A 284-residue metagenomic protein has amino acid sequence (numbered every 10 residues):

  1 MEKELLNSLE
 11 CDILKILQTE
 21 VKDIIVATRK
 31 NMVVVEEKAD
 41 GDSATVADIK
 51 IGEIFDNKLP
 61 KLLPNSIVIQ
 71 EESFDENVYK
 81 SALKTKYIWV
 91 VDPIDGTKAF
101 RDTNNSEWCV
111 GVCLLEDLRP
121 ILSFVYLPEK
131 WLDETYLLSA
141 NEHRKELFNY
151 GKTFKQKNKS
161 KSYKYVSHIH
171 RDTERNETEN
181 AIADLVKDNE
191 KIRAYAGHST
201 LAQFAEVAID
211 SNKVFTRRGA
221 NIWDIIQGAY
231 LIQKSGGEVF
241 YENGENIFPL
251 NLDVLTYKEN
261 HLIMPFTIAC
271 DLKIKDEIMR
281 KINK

Functional and structural regions predicted by a protein language model:
M1-I94, N283-K284: N-terminal subdomain of lithium-sensitive/metallo-dependent phosphomonoesterases centered on the IMPase/IPPase/PAP
M1-Q18, D184-D188, R193, L201-K284: Oxyanion/phosphate-interacting regions
I25-T28, D48, L59, T97 (+4 more regions): Residue-level signal for inorganic ion chemistry
M32-E36, R144-L147, K187-G197, V239-F240: Short secondary-structure junctions
V68, S123, A194-Y195, F215: Hydrophobic residues within beta-strands of alpha/beta enzymes
A82-F148: DPxDG-like acidic metal-binding loop motif
P120-F124, Y163-Y165, N212: Short, hydrophobic/aromatic-rich segments at coil-to-beta transitions
K155-H198: Short loop->beta-strand "edge-of-pocket" segments that line small-molecule binding or catalytic clefts across diverse
